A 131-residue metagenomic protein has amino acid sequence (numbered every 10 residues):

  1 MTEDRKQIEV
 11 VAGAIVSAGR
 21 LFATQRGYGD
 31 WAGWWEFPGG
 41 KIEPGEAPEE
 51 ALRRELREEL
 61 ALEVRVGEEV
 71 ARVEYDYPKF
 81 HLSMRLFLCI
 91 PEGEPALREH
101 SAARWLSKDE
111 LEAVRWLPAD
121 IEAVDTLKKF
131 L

Functional and structural regions predicted by a protein language model:
T2-L21, K41: Conserved N-terminal beta-strand and adjoining loop/helix that marks the start of the Nudix/MutT-like hydrolase domain
R5, G13-A14, G27, E74 (+1 more regions): Short secondary-structure boundary/capping segments
E9-V11, G19, L82-R85, S101: Change "...and in nucleic-acid phosphodiester-cleaving endonucleases..." to "...and in nucleic-acid processing enzymes
S17-E58: Conserved Nudix-box catalytic region and its N-terminal flanking loop in Nudix hydrolases and closely related
A18-R20, G27, I90-E94, K108-E110 (+1 more regions): Short loop segments at secondary-structure junctions
R57, E63, F130: HhH-family (HhH-GPD) DNA N-glycosylase catalytic core used in base-excision repair
E63-R65, R72-A96, R104, K108: Active-site-adjacent beta-strand/loop module that shapes the phosphate/pyrophosphate-binding cleft
L88, A96-L127: NUDIX/MutT-family hydrolases
